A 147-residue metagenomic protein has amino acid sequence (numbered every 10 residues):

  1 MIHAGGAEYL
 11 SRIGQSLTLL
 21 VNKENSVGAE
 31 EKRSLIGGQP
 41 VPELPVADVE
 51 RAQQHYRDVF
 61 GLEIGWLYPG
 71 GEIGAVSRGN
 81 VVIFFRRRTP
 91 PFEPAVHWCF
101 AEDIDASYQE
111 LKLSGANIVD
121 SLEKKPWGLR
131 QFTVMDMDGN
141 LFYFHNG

Functional and structural regions predicted by a protein language model:
L10-Q53, A95-H97: N-terminal beta-strand motif that seeds the catalytic metal site of vicinal oxygen chelate
N22, E63-A95, L141-N146: Conserved short beta-strand elements that form part of the metal-binding/catalytic scaffold of enzyme active sites
G37, E43-V82: Core segments of cupin and vicinal oxygen chelate
Q39-A47, A75-S77, R88-S114, R130-M135: Vicinal oxygen chelate
A52-R57, L111, D136-G139: Conserved active-site tyrosine of GNAT-family acetyltransferases
A101, D138, H145-G147: A beta-strand edge to alpha-helix "cap/lid" segment located at domain peripheries
E123-P126: Short loop/turn motifs at secondary-structure junctions and domain boundaries
